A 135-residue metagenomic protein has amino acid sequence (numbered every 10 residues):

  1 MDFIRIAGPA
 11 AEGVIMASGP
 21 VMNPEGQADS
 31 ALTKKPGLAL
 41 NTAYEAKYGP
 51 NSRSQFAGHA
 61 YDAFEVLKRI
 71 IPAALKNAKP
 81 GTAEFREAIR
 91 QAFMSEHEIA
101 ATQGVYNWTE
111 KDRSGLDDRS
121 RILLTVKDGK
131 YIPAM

Functional and structural regions predicted by a protein language model:
M1-M135: Extracytosolic ligand-binding ectodomains
